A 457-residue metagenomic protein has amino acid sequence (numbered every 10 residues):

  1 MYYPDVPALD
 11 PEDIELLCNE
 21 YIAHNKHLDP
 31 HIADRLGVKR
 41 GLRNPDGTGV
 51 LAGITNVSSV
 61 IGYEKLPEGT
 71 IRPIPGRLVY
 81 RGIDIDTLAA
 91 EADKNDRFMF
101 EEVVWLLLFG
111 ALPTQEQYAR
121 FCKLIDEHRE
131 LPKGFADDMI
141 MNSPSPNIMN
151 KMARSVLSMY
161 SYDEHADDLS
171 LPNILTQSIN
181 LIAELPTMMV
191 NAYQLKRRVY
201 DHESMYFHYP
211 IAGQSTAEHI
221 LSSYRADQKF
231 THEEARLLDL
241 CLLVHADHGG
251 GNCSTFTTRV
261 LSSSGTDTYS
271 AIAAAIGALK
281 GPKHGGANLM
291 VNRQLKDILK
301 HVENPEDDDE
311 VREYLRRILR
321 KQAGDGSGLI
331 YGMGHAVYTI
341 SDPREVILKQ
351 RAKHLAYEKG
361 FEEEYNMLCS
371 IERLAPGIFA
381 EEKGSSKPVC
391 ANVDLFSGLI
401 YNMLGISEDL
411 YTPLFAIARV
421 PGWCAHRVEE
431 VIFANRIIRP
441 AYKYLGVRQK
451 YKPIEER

Functional and structural regions predicted by a protein language model:
M1-R457: Non-transmembrane, aqueous-exposed alpha-helical and coiled segments at domain scale
